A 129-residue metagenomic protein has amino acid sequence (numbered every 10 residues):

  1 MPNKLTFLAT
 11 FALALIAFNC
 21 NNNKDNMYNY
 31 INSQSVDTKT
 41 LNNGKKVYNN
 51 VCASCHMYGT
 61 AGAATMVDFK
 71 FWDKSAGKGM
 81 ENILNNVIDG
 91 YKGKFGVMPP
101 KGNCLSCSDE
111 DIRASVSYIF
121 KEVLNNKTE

Functional and structural regions predicted by a protein language model:
P2-K39, Y118-E129: Post-cleavage N-terminal segment of exported redox proteins
A14, K46-N49, K92, K101: Processing junctions and N-termini across compartments
C20, C52-C55, C104-C107: Disulfide-bonded cysteines in secreted/extracellular proteins and peptides
K24-V47, G62-F71: Electrostatic cytochrome c docking/interface patches
D37-N42, A53-M57, G79, P100: Mobile acidic interaction elements
Y48-Y58, V87, S115, I119: The canonical Cys-X-X-Cys-His
S54-N85: Gly/Gly-Pro-rich "capping" loops immediately C-terminal to redox-active cysteine motifs in periplasmic/lumenal
T65, N86-R113, I119-V123, K127-E129: Axial heme c-ligation environment in periplasmic c-type cytochrome domains
